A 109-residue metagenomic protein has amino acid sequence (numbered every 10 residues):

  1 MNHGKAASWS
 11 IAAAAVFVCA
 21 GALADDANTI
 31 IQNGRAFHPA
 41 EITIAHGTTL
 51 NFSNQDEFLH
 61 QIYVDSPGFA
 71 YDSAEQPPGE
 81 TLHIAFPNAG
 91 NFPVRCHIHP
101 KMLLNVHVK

Functional and structural regions predicted by a protein language model:
N2-H3, A13, C19-K109: Extracytoplasmic copper-binding redox domains, predominantly the cupredoxin/blue-copper superfamily
